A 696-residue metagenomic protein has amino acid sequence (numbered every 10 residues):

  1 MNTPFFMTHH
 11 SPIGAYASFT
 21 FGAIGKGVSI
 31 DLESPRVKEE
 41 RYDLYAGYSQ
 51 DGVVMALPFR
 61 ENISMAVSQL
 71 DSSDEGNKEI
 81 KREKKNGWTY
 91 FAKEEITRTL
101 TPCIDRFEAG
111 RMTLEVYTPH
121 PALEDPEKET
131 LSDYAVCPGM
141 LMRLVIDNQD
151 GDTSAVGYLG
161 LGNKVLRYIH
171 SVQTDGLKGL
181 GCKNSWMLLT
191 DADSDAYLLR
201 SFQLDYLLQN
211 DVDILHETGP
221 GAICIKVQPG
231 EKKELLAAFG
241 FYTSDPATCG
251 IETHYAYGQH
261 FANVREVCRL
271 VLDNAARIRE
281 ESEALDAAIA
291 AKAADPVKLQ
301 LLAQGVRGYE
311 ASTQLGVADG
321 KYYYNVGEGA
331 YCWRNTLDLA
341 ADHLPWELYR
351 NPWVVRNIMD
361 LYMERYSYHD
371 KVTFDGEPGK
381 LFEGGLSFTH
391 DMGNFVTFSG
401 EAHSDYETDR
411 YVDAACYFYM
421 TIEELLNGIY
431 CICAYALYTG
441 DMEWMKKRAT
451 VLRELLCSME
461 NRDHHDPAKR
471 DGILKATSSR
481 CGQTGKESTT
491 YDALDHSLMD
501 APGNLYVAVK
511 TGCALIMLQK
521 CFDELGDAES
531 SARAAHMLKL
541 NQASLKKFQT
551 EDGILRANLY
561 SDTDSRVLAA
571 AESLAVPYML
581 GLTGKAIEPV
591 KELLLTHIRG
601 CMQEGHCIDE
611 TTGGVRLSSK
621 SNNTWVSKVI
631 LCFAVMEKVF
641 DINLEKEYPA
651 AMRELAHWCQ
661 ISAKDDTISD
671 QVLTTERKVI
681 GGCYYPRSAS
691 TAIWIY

Functional and structural regions predicted by a protein language model:
M1-N86, K93-E94: Beta-strand-rich N-terminal accessory domains
N2-A17, L114, T118-L337, P352-N357 (+1 more regions): Acidic/polar, glycine-enriched structural segments that form the non-catalytic walls/loops of the carbohydrate-binding
N2-L44, G428, A501, E551 (+2 more regions): C-terminal capping/lid segments that line or modulate ligand- or cofactor-binding pockets
I146, A288-A291, A341-W353, N427-W444 (+5 more regions): Well-ordered alpha-helical scaffold segments within catalytic/enzyme domains
N148, K233, Y257-V271, C332-I473 (+2 more regions): Aromatic-rich carbohydrate-recognition surfaces in CAZymes
A303-A318, N335, M420-E424, N461-L525 (+1 more regions): Aromatic-lined, polymer-binding surfaces characteristic of secreted/periplasmic polysaccharide-degrading enzymes
Y309-V317, P352-T373, R448-R470, C481-K486 (+3 more regions): Long, well-ordered core segments of solenoidal/helical folds
C332-D338, P345-R350, K371, L381-V396 (+3 more regions): Extended ligand-binding clefts on enzyme/binding-domain cores
